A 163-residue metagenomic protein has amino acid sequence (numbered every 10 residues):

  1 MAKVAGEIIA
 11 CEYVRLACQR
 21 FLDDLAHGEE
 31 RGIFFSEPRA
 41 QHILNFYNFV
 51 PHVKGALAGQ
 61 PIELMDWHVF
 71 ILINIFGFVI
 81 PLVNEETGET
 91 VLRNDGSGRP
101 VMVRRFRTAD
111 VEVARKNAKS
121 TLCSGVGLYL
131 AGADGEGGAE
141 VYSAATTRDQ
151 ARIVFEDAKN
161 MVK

Functional and structural regions predicted by a protein language model:
M1-K163: Phosphate/NTP-binding elements of NTP-utilizing enzymes
